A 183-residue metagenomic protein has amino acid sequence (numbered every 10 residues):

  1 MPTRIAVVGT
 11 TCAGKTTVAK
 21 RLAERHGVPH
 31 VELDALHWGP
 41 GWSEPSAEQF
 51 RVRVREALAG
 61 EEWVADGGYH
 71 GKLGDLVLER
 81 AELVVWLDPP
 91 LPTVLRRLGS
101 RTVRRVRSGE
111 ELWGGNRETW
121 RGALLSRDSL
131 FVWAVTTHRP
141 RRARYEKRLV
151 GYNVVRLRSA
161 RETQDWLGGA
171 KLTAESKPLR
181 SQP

Functional and structural regions predicted by a protein language model:
P2, R25, V132-P183: NTP-dependent small-molecule kinase module
V7: Hydrophobic anchor at the beta1->P-loop junction of P-loop NTPases
T11: The conserved Walker
K15: Conserved lysine of the Walker
V18: Hydrophobic positions on the alpha1 helix immediately C-terminal to the Walker A/P-loop
R21: Active-site signature of alpha/beta-hydrolase-fold catalytic machinery across serine- and Asp/Cys-nucleophile hydrolases
P29-V84: Conserved nucleotide-sensing/catalytic segment adjacent to the nucleotide-binding pocket in NTP-handling enzymes
P89-P140, L167: A glycine- and Lys/Arg-enriched "phosphate-lid" helix/loop adjacent to the NTP-binding pocket of small-molecule kinases
